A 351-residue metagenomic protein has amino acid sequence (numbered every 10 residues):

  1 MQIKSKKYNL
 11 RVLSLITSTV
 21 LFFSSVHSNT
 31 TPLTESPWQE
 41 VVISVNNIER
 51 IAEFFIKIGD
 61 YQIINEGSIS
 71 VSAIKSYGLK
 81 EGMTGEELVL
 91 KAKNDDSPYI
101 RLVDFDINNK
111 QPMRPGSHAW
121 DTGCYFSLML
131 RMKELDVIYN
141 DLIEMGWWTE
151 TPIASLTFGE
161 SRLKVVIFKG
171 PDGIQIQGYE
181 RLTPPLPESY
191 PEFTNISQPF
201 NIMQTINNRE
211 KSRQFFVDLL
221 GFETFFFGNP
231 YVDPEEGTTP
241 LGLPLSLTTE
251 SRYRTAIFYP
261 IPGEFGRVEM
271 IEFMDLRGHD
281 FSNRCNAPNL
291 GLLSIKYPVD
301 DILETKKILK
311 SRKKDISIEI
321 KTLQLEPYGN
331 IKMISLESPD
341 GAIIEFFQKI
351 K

Functional and structural regions predicted by a protein language model:
Q2-S14: Bacterial N-terminal signal peptides that target proteins for export
L13-S24: Bacterial N-terminal signal peptides
N29-L33, I43, I64-S68, V89 (+6 more regions): Vicinal oxygen chelate
P37-E53: Mature N-terminal segment immediately following signal peptide/propeptide cleavage in secreted/periplasmic
V45-I48, T157, M203-R209, V299-D300: Conserved beta-strand-loop-alpha-helix junction that forms the acyl-donor binding cleft
I48-Q62, D141-E144, N208-T224: Amphipathic alpha-helical segments
I64-L90, N94-D104, N109-T122, K133: Post-signal peptide N-terminal segment of secreted/secretory-pathway proteins
S197-T239: Conserved small-residue-rich
